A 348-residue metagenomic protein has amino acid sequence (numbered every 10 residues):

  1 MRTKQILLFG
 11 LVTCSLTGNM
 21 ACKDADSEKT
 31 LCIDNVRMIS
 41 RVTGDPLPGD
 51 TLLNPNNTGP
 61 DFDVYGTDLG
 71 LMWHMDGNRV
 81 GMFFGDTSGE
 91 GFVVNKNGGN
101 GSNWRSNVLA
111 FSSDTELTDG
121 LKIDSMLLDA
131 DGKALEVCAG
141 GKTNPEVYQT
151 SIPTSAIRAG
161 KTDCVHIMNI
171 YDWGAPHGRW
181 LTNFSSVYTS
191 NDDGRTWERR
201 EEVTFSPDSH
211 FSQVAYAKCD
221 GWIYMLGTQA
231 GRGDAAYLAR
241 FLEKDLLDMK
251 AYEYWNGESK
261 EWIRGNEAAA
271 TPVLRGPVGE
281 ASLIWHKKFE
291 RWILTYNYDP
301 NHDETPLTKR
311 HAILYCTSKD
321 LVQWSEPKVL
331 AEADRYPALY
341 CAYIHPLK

Functional and structural regions predicted by a protein language model:
M1-S27: Bacterial Sec-dependent N-terminal signal peptides
D26-G160, V165-M168, L181: N-terminal regions that are enriched for targeting/export leaders and immediately downstream pro/stem segments
K29-T58, L128-T143, D192-S206, L246-R275 (+1 more regions): Blade-edge beta-strand/turn elements of extracellular beta-propeller and related beta-sheet repeat scaffolds
Y65-T67, Q149-S151, S209-F211, G276-V278 (+1 more regions): Loop/turn position at the start of each blade in beta-propeller repeats
G70-V93, V147, S151-G178, Q213-F241 (+4 more regions): Hydrophobic core segments of beta-strands in well-ordered, beta-rich domains
K96-L117, R179-D193, Y237-K244, H311-L321: Beta-propeller blade signature
H177-T189, T196-S212: Short N-terminal edge-element motif at the start of the domain
W324-K348: Conserved blade-ending motifs and adjacent loop-strand segments that build the rim/top face of beta-propeller domains
